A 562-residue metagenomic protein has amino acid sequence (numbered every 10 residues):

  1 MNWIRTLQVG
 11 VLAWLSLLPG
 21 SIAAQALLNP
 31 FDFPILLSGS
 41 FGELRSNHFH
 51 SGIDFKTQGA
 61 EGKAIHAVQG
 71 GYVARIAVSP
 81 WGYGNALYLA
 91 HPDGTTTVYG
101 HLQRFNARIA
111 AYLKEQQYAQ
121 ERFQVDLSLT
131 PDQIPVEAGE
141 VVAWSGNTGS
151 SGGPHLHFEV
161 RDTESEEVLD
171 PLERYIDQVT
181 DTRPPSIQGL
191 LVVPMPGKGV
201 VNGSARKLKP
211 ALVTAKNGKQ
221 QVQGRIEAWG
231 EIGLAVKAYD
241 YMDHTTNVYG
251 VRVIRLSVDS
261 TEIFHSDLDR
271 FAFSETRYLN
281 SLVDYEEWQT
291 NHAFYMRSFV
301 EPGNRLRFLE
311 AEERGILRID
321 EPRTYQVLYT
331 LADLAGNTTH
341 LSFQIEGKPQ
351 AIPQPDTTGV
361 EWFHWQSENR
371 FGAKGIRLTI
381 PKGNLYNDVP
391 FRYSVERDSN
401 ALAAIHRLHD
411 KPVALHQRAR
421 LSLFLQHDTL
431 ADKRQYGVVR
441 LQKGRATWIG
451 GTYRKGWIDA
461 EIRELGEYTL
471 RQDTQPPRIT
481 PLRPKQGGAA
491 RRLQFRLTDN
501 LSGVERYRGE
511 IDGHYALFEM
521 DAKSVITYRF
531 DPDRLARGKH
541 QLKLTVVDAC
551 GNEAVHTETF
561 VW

Functional and structural regions predicted by a protein language model:
I22-T96, Q103-R108, R122-D132, E137-A138 (+2 more regions): Surface-exposed, glycine-biased beta-strand/turn segments
E137, T180, M195-K198, G203-P349 (+2 more regions): Long, low-complexity serine/threonine/glycine- and acidic-rich segments characteristic of extracellular
P184-G189, Q475-L482: Proline-enriched interdomain boundary motifs that mark the N-terminal boundary and often initiate the first structured
Q220-E227, D410-P412, T480-G487: Short beta-strand segments of immunoglobulin-like
A228-G233, A414-S422, G487-Q494: Short coil/turn motif common to extracellular beta-sandwich-like domains
A235-Y239, S422-Q426, R492-N500: Short edge beta-strand/loop segments characteristic of extracellular beta-sandwich folds
I352-T358, F363-H364, F391-G437: Proteolytic processing hotspots in large secreted/extracellular or virion-associated proteins and select intracellular
P412-Y468, R506-R508, Y515-A516: Proteolytic-maturation and junctional protease-sensitive modules
